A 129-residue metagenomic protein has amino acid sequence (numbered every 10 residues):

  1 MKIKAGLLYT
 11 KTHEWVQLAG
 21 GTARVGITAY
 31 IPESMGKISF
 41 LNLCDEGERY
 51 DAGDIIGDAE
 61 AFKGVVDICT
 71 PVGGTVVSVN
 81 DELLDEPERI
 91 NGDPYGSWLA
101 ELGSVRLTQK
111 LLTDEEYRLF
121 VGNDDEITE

Functional and structural regions predicted by a protein language model:
M1-A52, G92-E129: Acidic, low-complexity mobile loops and tails
M35, I56, G73: Short glycine-rich loop/turn motifs that provide flexible caps or phosphate-binding loops at active sites
E48-D67: Charged, well-structured alpha/beta interaction segments
D58-A59, P71-V72, G122-E126: A general structural signal for short secondary-structure boundary/capping elements
F62-G96: Mid-chain, well-packed structural core segment of small domains
